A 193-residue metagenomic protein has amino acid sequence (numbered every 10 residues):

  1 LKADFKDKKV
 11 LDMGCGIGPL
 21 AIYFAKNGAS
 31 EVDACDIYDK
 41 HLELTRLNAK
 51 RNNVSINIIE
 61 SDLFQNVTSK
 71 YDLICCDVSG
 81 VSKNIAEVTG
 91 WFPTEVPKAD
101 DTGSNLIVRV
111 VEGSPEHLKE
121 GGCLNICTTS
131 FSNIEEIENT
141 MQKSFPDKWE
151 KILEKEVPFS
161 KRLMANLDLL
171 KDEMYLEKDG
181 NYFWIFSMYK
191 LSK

Functional and structural regions predicted by a protein language model:
L1-T68, L73-E87: Conserved SAM/SAH cofactor-binding pocket of Class I
D12-G16, D101, E120: Short glycine/serine/threonine-biased micro-segments
R51-N52, C75-D77, F92, K143 (+1 more regions): Short, hinge-like loop/turn segments at secondary-structure boundaries
Y71, I85-T89, I137-N139, K161-A165: Short aromatic-enriched loop/helix-cap "lid" or pocket-rim segments at secondary-structure transitions that line
C76-R109: Mobile active-site "lid"/loop adjacent to the S-adenosyl-L-methionine
V78, L191-K193: C-terminal beta-strand of the catalytic ATP-binding
S104-L163: Conserved Class I SAM-dependent methyltransferase catalytic core
E154-L191: Conserved Class I S-adenosyl-L-methionine
